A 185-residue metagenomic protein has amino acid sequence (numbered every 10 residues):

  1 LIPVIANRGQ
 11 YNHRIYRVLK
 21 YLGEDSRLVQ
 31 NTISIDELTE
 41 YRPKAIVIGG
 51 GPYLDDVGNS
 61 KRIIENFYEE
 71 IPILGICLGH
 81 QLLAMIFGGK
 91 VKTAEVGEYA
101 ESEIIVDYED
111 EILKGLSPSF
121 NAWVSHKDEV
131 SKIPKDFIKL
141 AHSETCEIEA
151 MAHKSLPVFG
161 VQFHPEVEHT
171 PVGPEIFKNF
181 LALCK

Functional and structural regions predicted by a protein language model:
I2-V4, G9-I76, Q81, F87 (+1 more regions): Flexible gly/pro-rich beta->alpha loop and the following alpha-helix that scaffold active-site loops
R62-I76, Q81-E175, L183: Pocket-forming structural segment of enzyme catalytic cores
K178: Amphipathic alpha-helical segments that line or abut small-molecule/effector binding pockets and mediate allosteric
